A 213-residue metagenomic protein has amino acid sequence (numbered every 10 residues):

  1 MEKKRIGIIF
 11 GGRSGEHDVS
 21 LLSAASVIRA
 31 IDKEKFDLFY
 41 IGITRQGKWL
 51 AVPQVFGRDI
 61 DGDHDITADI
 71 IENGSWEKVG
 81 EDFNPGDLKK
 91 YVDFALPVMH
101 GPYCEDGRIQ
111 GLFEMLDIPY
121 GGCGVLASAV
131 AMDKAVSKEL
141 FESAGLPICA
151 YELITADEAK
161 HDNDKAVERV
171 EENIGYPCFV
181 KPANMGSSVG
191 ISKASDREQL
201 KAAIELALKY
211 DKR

Functional and structural regions predicted by a protein language model:
M1-G121, V125-L126, V130-M132, V136 (+1 more regions): ATP-binding N-terminal substructure of ATP-dependent carboxylate-amine bond-forming enzymes
E2, I6-F10, S14-G15, L22 (+2 more regions): Active-site nucleotide/adenylate-binding loops and adjacent lid/helix of ATP-dependent enzymes
